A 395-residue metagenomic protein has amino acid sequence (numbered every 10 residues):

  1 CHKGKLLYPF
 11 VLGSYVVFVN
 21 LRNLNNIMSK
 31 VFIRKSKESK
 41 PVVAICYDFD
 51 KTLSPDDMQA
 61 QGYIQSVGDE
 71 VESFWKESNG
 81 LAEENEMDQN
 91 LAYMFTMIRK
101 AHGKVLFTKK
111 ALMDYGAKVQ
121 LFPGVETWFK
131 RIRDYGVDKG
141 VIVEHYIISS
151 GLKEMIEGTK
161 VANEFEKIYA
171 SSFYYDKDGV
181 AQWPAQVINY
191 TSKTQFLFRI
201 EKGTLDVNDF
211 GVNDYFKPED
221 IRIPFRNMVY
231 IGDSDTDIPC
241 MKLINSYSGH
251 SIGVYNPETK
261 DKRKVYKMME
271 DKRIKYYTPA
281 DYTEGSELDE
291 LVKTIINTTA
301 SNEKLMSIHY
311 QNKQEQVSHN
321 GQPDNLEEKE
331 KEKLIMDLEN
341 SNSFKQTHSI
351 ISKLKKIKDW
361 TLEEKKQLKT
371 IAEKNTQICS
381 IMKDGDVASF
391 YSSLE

Functional and structural regions predicted by a protein language model:
C1-I27: N-terminal amphipathic/basic-hydrophobic helices that include classical n-h-c signal peptides and signal-anchor
S29-K177, M268: Alpha-helical substrate-recognition element adjacent to the catalytic core
W75, N90, H102-L106, G140 (+3 more regions): Residue-level signal for secondary-structure boundary elements
E77, L81, A101, N302 (+3 more regions): Surface-exposed polar/charged interaction patches
E126-Y146, S150-W360, S392-L394: C-terminal cap/substrate-recognition subdomain and adjoining C-terminal extension of metal-dependent phosphatase-like
T347-E395: Extended alpha-helical scaffolding segments
